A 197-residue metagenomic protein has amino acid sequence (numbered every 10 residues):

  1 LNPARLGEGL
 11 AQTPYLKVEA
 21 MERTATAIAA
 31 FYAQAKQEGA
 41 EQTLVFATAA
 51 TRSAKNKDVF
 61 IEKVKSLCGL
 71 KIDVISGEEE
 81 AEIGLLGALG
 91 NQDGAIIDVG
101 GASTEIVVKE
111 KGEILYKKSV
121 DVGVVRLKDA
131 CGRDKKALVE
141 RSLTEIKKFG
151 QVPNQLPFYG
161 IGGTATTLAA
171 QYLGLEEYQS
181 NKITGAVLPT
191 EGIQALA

Functional and structural regions predicted by a protein language model:
L1: Early-domain small/polar-rich strand-loop-helix modules and first-structured segments of the mature chain
R5, G9-D93, V108-A197: Helical "lid/coupling" subdomains associated with nucleotide-phosphate turnover
I97-S103, I161-T164: A short acidic Gly-Thr/Ser loop motif
